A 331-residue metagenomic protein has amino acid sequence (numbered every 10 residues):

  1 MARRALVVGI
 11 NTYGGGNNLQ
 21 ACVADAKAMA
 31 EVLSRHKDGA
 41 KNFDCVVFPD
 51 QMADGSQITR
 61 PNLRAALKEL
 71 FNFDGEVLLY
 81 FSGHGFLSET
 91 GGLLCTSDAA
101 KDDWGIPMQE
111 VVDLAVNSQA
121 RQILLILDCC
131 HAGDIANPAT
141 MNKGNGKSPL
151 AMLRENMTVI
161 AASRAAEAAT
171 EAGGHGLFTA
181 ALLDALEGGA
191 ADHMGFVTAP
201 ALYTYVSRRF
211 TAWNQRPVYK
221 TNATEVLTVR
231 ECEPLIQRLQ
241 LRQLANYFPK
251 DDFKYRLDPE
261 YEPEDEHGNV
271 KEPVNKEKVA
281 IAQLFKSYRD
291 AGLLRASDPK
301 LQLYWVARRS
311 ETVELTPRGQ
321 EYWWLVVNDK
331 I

Functional and structural regions predicted by a protein language model:
M1-G92, R242-I331: Boundary/activation segment at the start of structured domains
A2, S56-M141, A201: Caspase-like (clan CD) cysteine peptidase catalytic core
A2-R3, K41-F43, A120-Q122, R154-M157: Short glycine-/polar-rich loops that comprise or flank the Walker A/P-loop and associated switch/sensor motifs
G9, L19, A26, L33 (+1 more regions): Active-site-proximal C-terminal subdomain of hydrolase catalytic domains
A24-A28, I106-E110, L177: A general alpha-helical scaffold signature found inside nucleotide-binding enzyme cores
R35-N42, D113, G189-H193: Alpha-helix termini
M52-D54, K101, A166: Residue-level detector of flexible, active-site-proximal loop/helix-junction positions within diverse enzyme catalytic
T211-R238: Regulatory extensions flanking the kinase catalytic core
